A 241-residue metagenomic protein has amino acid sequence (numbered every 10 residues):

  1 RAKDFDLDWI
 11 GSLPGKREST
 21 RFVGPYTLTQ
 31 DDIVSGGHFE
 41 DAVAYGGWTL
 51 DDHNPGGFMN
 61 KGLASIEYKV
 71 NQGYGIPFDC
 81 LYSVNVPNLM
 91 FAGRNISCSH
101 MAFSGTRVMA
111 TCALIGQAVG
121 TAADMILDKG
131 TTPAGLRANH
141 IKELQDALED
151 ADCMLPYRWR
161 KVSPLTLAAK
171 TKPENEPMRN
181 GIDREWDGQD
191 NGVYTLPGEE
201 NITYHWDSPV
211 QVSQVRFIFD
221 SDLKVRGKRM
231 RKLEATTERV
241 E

Functional and structural regions predicted by a protein language model:
R1-A168: Flavin (FAD/FMN)-binding glycine-rich loop and adjacent Rossmann-like elements that form
D8, V43, P177, I182-E185 (+1 more regions): Intrinsic disorder/low-complexity detector
L28-D32, T111-I115, T171, R216-F217 (+2 more regions): Short, surface-exposed linear patches
M59-V70, R184-G198: Short, charged, low-hydrophobicity "junction" segments
F103-R107, I182-D183, D187: Short, polar loop/linker segments at the starts of domains and inter-domain junctions
V162-E185: Predominantly extracellular/luminal regions of secreted and cell-surface proteins, especially disulfide-bonded
W186-E241: Aromatic, loop-rich ligand-recognition surfaces of beta-strand-rich domains
